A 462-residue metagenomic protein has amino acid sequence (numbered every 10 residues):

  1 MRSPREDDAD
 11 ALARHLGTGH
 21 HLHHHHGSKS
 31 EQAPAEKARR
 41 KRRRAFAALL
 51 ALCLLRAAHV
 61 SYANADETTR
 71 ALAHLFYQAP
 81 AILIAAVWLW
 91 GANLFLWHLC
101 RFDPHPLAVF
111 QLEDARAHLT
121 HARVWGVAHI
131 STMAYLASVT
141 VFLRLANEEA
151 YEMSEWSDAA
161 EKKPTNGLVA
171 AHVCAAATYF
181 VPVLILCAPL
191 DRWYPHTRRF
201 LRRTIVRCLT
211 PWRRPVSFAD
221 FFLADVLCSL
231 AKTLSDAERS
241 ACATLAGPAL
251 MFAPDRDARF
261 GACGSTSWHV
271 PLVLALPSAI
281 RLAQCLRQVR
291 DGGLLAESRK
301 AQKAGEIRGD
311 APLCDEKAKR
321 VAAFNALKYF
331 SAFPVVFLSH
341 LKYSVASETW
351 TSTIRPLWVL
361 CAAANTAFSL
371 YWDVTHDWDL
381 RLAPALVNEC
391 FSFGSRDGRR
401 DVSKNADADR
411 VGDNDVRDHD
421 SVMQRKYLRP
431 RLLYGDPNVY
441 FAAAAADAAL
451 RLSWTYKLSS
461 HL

Functional and structural regions predicted by a protein language model:
R2, E6, D10-H21, H26-R299 (+2 more regions): Alpha-helical, bilayer-embedded segments
S3-L16, A301-G309, V387-R429: Non-transmembrane, juxtamembrane loop and terminal tail segments of multi-pass eukaryotic membrane proteins
